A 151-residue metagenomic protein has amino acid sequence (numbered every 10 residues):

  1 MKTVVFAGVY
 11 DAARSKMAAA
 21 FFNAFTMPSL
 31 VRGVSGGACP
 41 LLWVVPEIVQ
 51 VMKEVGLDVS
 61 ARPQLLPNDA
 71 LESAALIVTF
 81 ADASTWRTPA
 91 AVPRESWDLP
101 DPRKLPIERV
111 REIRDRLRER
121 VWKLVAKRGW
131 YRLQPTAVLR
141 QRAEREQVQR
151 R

Functional and structural regions predicted by a protein language model:
M1-N68: Conserved active-site segments centered on acidic
K2-F6, A70-V78, E112, R150-R151: Cytosolic catalytic domains that perform sulfur/thiol-centered chemistry
P40-W43, A70-L71, P100-L105: A short acidic, often aromatic-flanked loop/helix-cap motif at beta-alpha or helix-coil junctions that lines enzyme
M52, I77-V78, L117: Conserved small-residue
R62-V92, S96: Mid-chain, well-packed structural core segment of small domains
D82-R151: Phosphate-binding/catalytic loops
